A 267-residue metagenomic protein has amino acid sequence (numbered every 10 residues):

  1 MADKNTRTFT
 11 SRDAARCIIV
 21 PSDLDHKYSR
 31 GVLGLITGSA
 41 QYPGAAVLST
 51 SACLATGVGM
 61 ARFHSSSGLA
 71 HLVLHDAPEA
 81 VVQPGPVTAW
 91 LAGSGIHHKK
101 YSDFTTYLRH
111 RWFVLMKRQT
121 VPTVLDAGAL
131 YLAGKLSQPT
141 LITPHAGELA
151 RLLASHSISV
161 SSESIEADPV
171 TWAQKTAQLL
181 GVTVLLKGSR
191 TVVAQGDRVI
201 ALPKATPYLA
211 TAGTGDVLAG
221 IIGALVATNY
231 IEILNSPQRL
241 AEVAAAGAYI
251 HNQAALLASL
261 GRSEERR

Functional and structural regions predicted by a protein language model:
M1-V124, Y131-L141, A146, R151-R267: Small-residue (G/A/S/T)-rich helix-start motifs and N-terminal tracts that mark the onset
